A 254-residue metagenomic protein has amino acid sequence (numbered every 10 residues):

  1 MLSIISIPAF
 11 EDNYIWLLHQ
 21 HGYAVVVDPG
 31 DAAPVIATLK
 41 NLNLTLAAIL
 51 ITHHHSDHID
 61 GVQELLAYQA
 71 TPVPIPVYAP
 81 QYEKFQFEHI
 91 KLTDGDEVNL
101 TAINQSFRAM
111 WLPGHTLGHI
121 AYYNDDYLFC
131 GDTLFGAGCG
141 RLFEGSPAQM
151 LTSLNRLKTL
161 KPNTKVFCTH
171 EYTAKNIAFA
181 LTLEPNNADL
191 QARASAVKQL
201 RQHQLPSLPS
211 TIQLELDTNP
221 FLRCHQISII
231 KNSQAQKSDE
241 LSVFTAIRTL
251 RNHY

Functional and structural regions predicted by a protein language model:
M1-L42, I120-G131: Conserved beta-strand hairpin/beta-sheet module of binuclear metal-dependent hydrolase folds, prominently
L17-H19, E97-Y123, T159: Core dinuclear metal-dependent hydrolase active-site scaffold
L18, D28, H53, L65 (+6 more regions): Divalent metal-coordination and catalytic microenvironments
A24, D31-R108, A196: Active-site HxH/HxHxD metal-binding segment of metal-dependent hydrolases
P29-D31, H54, Y82-E83, H115-T116 (+4 more regions): Active-site metal-binding loops of divalent metal-dependent hydrolases
I49-I59, M110-L117, F167-T173: Histidine-centered catalytic micro-motifs
G138-T164: Active-site-adjacent loop/tail segments of enzyme domains
N155-K165, A174-Y254: Accessory terminal helices/loops
